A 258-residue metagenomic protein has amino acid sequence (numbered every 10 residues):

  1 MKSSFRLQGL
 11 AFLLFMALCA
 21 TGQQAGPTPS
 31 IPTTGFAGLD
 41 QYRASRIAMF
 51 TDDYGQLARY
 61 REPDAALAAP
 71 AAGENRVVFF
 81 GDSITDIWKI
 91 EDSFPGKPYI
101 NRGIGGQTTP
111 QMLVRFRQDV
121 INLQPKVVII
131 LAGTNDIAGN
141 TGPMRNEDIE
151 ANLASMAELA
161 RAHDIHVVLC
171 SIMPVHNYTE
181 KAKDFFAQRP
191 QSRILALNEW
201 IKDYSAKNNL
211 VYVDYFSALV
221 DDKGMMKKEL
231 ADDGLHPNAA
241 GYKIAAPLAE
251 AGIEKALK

Functional and structural regions predicted by a protein language model:
M1-V78, D86, I90, L123 (+2 more regions): N-terminal secretory targeting modules
Q41, I47-Y54, G96-P110, A138-M144 (+1 more regions): Acidic/histidine-rich helix-loop elements that form or flank divalent-metal/phosphate-binding sites at the catalytic
V78-F80, I100: Conserved beta-strand elements of the Class I
F80, Q111-M112: Short secondary-structure boundary/capping elements
F80-G81, C170: Short hydrophobic segments within beta-strands
S83, I104, T134-N135: Active-site metal-binding loops of divalent metal-dependent hydrolases
T85-E91, T108-Q111: Short, solvent-exposed loop/turn elements at domain surfaces
D92-P98, L113-K258: Alpha-helical cap/lid subdomain in secreted, periplasmic, or secretory-pathway luminal O-acyl-processing enzymes
